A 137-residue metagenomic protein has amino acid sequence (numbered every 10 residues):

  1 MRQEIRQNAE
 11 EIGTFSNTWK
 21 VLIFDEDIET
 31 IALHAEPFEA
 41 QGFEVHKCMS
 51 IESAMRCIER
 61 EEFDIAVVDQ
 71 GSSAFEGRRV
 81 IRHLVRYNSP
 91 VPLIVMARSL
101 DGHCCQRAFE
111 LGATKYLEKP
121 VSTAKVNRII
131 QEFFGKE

Functional and structural regions predicted by a protein language model:
M1-E26, A35, A124-E137: Non-catalytic signal-transmission and effector/linker regions of two-component phosphorelay proteins
I28-H46: Two-component/phosphorelay signaling modules centered on CheY-like receiver
K47-R56, G77: Helix N-cap/capping motif at the beta->alpha junctions
E59-E61, H83-P90, L111: Conserved phosphotransfer cores of two-component systems
D64-L84: Conserved phosphotransfer microenvironments
R79, L100-K115: Alpha4 helix (beta4-alpha4-beta5 surface) of REC/receiver domains from two-component response regulators
K119: A Lys-centered signature of the CheY-like receiver
